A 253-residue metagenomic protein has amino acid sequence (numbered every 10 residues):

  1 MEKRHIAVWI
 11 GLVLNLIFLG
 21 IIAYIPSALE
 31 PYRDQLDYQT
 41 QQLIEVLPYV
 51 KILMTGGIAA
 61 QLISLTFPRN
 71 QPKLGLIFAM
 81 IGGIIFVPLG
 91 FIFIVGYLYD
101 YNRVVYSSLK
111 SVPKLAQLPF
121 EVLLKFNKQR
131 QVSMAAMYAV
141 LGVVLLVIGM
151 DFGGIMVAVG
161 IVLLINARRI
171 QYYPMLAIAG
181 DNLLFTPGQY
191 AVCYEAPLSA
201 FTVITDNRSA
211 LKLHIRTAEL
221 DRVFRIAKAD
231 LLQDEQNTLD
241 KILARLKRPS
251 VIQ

Functional and structural regions predicted by a protein language model:
M1-L12, D37-Q39, Y99-V143: N-terminal membrane-targeting/pre-transmembrane regions
R4-W9, P68-L76: Membrane-interfacial loop-to-transmembrane alpha-helix junctions, especially the N-terminal start
L16-P31, I44-N70, I81, F91-D100 (+1 more regions): Alpha-helical transmembrane spans
D37-P48, I77: Membrane-interface segments at the starts/ends of alpha-helical transmembrane spans
G75-G83: Central hydrophobic cores of alpha-helical transmembrane segments in multi-pass integral membrane proteins
L163-E195: Conserved beta-hairpin
L183-L184, V192-K212: Phosphoinositide-dependent membrane-docking surfaces
K212-K241: Canonical phosphoinositide-binding patch of PH/PH-like domains
